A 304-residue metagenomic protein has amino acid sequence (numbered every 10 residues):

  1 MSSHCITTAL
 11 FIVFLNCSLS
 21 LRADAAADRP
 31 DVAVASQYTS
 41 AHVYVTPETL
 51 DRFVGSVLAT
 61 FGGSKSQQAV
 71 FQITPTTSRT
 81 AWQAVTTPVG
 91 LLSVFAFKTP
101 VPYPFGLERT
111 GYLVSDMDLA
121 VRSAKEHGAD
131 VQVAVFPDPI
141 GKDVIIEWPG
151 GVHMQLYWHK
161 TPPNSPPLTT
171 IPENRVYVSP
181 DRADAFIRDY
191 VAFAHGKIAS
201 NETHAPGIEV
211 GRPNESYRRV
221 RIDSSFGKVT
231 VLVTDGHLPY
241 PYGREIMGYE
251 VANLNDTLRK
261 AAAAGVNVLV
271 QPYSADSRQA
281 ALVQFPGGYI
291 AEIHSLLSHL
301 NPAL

Functional and structural regions predicted by a protein language model:
M1-C5: N-terminal secretory signal peptides that target proteins for export/translocation
T7-S18: Bacterial N-terminal signal peptides
D24-V54, E108-T110, Y157-E202, R244-M247 (+1 more regions): N-terminal beta-strand motif that seeds the catalytic metal site of vicinal oxygen chelate
V32-A33, H42-V89, E126, A134-W148 (+3 more regions): Core segments of cupin and vicinal oxygen chelate
S36-E48, Q83-V85, F97-S123, K142-E147 (+3 more regions): Vicinal oxygen chelate
L92-F97, A129-Q132: Catalytic cores of nucleotide-enabled group-transfer and carboxylate-activating enzymes in metabolic and assembly-line
N201-T203, G207-S274: Intrinsically disordered, low-complexity segments enriched in Gly and acidic/Ser/Thr residues that form flexible
